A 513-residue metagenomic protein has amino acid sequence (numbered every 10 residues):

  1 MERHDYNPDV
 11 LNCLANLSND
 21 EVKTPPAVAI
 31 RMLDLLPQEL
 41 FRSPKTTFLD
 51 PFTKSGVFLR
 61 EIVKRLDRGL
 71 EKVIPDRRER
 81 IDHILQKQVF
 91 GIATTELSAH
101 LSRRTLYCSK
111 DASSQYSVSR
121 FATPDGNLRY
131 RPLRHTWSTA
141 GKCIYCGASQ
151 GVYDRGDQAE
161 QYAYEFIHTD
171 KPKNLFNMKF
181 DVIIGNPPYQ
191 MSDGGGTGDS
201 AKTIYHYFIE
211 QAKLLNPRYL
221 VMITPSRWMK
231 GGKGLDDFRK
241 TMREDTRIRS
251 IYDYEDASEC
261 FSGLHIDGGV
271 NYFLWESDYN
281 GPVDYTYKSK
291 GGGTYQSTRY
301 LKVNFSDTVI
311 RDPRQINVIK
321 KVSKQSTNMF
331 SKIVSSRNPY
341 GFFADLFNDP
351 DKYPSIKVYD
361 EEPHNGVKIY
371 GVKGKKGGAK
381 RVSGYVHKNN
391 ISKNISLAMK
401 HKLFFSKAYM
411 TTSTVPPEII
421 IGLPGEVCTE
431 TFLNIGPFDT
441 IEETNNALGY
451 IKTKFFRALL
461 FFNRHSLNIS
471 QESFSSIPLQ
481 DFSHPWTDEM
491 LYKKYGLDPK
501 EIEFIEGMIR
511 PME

Functional and structural regions predicted by a protein language model:
E2-S250, D256-C260, G269, D278-P282: SAM-dependent methyltransferase catalytic region
A15, N19, A27, M178 (+2 more regions): C-terminal substrate-recognition regions of SAM-dependent nucleic acid methyltransferases
M32, S102, A447, I505-E506: A structural signal for short hydrophobic/aromatic patches embedded in well-ordered alpha helices
H83-Q86, V427-T431: Short glycine-enriched loop/turn motifs at secondary-structure junctions
A93, L433-F438: Short, well-ordered beta-strand elements within core beta-sheets of diverse protein domains
C108, T453, P511-M512: A short structural micro-motif
K500-E513: Short, amphipathic C-terminal "tail helix"
